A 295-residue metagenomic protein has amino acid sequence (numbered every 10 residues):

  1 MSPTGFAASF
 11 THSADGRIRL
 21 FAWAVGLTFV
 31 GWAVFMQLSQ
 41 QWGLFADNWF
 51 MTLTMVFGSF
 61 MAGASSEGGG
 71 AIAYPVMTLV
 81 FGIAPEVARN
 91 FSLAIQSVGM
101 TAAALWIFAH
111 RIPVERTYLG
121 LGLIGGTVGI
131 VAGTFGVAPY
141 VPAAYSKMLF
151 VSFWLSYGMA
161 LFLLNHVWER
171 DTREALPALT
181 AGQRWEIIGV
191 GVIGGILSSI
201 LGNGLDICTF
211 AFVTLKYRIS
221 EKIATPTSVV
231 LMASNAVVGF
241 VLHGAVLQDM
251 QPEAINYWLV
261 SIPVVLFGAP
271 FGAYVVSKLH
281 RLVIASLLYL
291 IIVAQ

Functional and structural regions predicted by a protein language model:
M1-G58, L79, P85, W106-I196 (+4 more regions): Juxtamembrane transmembrane-helix boundary motif
F60-A71, S198-D206: Short helix-coil transition sites and intra-membrane helix breaks within transmembrane domains of multi-pass
S66, G70, Q96-I107, G133 (+2 more regions): Alpha-helical transmembrane segments and their lipid-water interface positions in multi-pass membrane proteins
A71-E115: Juxtamembrane transmembrane-helix termini in multi-pass membrane transport proteins
A73-V87, D206-I223: Interfacial segments of multi-pass membrane proteins
R89-S97, L123, T225-A236, I292: Transmembrane helix-bundle signature of multi-pass membrane transporters/permeases
G126-V131, W154-Y157, P226-F240: Conserved long hydrophobic alpha-helices within structured protein cores
